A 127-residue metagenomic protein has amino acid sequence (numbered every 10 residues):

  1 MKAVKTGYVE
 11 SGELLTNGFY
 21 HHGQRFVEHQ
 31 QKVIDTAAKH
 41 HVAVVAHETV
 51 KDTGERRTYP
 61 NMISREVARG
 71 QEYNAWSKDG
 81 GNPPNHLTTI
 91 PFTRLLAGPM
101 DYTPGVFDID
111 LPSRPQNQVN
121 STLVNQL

Functional and structural regions predicted by a protein language model:
M1-Q118: Aromatic- and carboxylate-enriched substrate-binding clefts and catalytic-loop regions of carbohydrate-active enzymes
V124-L127: Catalytic cores of secreted or luminal carbohydrate-active enzymes
